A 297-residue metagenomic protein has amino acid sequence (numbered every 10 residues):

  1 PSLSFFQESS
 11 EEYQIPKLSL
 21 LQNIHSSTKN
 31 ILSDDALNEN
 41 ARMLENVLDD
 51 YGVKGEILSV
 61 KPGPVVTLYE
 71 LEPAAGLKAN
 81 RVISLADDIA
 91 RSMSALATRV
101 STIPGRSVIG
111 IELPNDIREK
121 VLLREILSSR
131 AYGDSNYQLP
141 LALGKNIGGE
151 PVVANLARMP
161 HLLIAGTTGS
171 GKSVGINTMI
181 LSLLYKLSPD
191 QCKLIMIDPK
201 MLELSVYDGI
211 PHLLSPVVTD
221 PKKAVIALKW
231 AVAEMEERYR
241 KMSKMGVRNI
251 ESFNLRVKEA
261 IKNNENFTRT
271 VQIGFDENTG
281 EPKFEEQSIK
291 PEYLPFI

Functional and structural regions predicted by a protein language model:
P1-V153, R158-H161: Low-complexity, intrinsically disordered P/S/T-rich segments
S9-P16, I103-V108, E112, A131-K262 (+1 more regions): P-loop NTPase catalytic phosphate-binding loop
E265: Catalytic-site microenvironment of enzymes that process N-acetyl-hexosamine-containing cell-wall polysaccharides
